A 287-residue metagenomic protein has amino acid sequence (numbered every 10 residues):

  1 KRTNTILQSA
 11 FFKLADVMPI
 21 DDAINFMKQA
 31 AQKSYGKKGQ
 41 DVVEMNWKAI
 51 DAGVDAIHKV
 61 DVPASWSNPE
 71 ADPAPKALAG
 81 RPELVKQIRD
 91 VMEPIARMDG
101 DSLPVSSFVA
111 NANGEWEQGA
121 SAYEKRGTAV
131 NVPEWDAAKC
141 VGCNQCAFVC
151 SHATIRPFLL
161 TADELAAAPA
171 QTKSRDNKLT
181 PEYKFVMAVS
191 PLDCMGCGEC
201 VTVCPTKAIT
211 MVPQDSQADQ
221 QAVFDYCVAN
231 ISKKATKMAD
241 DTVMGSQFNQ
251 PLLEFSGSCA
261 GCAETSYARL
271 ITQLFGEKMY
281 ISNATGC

Functional and structural regions predicted by a protein language model:
K1-S34: Short alpha-helices
A23-M27, G36-C194, V201-Y280, T285-C287: Ferredoxin-type iron-sulfur electron-transfer modules and their immediate structural context
